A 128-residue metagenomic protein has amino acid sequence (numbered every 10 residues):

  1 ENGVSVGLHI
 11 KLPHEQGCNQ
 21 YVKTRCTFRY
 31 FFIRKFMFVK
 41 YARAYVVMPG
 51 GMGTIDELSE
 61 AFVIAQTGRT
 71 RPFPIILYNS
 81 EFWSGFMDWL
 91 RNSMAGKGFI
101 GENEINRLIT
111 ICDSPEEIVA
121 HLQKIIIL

Functional and structural regions predicted by a protein language model:
E1-M48: Phosphate/pyrophosphate-binding betaalpha-module
E1-N2, I64, W89, S93: Alpha-helical structural signal in soluble globular domains
S5, M48-G51, Q66, L77: Short glycine/serine/threonine-biased micro-segments
E15-V22, F32-K35, V47, T70 (+1 more regions): Amphipathic, Lys/Arg-enriched alpha-helical "gate/interface" segment within cytosolic domains that mediates
G53-E60: Short glycine/serine/threonine-rich phosphate/pyrophosphate-binding segments that cradle anionic phosphate groups
E60-P72: A short, gly/pro- and small-residue-rich
